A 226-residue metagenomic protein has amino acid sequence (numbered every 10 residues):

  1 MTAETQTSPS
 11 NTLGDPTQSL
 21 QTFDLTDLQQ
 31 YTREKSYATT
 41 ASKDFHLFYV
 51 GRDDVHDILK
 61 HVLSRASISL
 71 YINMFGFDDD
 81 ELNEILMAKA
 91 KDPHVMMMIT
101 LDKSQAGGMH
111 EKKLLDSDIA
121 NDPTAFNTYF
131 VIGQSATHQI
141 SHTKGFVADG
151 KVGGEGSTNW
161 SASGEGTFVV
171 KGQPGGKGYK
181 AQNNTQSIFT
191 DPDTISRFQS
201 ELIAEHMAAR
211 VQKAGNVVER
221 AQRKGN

Functional and structural regions predicted by a protein language model:
M1, G225-N226: Short, solvent-exposed mixed-charge patches
M1-N11: PEST-like, low-complexity acidic/proline-rich intrinsically disordered segments, predominantly at protein N-termini
D15-R65, D78-D80, E84-M87, K91-G225: HKD-type phospholipase D/PLD-like phosphodiesterase module
